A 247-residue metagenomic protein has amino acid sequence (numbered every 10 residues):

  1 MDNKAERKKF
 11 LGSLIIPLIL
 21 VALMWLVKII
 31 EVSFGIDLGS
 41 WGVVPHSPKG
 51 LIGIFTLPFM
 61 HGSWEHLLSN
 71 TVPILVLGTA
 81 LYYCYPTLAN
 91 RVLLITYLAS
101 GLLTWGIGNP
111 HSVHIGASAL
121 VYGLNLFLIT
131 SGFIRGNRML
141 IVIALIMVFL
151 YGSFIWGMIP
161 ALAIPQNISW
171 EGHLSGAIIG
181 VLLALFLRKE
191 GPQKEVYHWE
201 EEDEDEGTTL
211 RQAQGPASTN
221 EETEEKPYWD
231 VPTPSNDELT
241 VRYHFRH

Functional and structural regions predicted by a protein language model:
M1-G215: A detector for small-residue-rich transmembrane helices and their helix-helix packing motifs
E202-H247: Long, low-complexity, intrinsically disordered cytosolic termini of multi-pass membrane proteins
